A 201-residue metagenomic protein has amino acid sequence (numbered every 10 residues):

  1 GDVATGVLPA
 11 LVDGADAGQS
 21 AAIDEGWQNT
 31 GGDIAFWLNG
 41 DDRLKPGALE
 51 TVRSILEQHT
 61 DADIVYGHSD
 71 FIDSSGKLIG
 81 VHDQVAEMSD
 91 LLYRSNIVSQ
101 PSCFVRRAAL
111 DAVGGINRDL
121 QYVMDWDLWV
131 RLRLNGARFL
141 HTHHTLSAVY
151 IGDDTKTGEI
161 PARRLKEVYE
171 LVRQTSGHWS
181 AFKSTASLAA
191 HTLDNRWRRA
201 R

Functional and structural regions predicted by a protein language model:
G1-D13, A17: Acidic donor-binding segment of Leloir-type glycosyltransferases
D13-T30: Glycine-rich, basic loop-to-helix element that forms the pyrophosphate-binding segment of sugar-nucleotide handling
G14, I64-S69, T142, V149: Short glycine/serine/threonine-enriched helix-capping/active-site loop that flanks the nucleotide-sugar donor pocket
A35: Short aromatic/hydrophobic "clamp" motif used to bind/position activated sugar donors
N39-R43, H68: The conserved acidic donor/metal-binding loop of glycosyltransferases
G47-I79: Conserved donor NDP-sugar-binding/catalytic core segment of glycosyltransferases
V81-L171: Conserved nucleotide-sugar donor-binding catalytic segment
R173-R201: Membrane-proximal basic amphipathic "stem/tether" segments
